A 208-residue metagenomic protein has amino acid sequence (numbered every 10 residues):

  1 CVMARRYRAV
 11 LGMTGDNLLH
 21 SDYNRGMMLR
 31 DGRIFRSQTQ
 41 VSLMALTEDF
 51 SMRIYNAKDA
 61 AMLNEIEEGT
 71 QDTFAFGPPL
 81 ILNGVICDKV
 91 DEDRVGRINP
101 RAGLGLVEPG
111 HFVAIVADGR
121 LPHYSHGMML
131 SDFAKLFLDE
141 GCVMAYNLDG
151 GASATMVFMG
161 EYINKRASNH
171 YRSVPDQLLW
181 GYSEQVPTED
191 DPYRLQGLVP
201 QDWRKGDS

Functional and structural regions predicted by a protein language model:
C1-S208: Gly/Ser/Thr/Pro-rich low-complexity, intrinsically disordered segments
